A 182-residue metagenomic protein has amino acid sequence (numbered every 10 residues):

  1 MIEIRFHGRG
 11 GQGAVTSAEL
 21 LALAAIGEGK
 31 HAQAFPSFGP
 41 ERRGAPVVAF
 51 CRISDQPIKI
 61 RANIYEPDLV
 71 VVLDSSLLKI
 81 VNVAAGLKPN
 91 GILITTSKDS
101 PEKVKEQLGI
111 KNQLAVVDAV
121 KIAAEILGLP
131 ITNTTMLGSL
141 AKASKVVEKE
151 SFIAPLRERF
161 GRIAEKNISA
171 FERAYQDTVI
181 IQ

Functional and structural regions predicted by a protein language model:
M1-Q182: Active-site cofactor/cluster-binding pocket
